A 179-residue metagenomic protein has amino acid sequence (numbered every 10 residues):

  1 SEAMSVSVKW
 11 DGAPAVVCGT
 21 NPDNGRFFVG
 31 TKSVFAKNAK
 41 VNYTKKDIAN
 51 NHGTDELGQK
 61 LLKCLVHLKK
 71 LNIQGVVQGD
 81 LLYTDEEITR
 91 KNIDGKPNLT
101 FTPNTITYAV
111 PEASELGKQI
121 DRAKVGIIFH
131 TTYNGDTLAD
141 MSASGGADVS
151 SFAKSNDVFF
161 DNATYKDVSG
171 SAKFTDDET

Functional and structural regions predicted by a protein language model:
S1-M4, K9-P14, C18-T179: Core nucleotide-handling region used for phosphoryl-transfer chemistry
